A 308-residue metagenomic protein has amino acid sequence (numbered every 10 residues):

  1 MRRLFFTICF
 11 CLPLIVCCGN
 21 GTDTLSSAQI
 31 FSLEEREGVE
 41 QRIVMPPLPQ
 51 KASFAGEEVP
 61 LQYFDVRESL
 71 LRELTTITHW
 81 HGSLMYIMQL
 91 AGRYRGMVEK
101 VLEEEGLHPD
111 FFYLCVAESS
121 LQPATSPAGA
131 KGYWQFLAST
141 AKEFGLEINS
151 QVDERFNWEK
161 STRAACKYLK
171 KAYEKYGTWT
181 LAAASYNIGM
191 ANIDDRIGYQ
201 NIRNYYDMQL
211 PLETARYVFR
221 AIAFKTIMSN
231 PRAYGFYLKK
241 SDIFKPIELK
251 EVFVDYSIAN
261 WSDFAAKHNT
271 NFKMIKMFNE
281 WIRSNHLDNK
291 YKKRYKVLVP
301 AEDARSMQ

Functional and structural regions predicted by a protein language model:
L4-F5, P13-G106: An acidic, Gly/Ser/Thr/Pro-rich helix-cap/linker signature
W80, L84-R95, E104-L107, S126-W134 (+5 more regions): Solvent-exposed, acidic/flexible segments
L107-Q122, A182-I188, I275-F278: Short, functionally critical alpha-helical segments immediately adjacent to catalytic or ligand/cofactor-binding
G129-S150, T162-A164, L169, I193-R196: Substrate-binding/active-site groove segments that recognize and process beta-1,4-linked N-acetyl-hexosamine
L169-R196: Catalytic and binding regions of secreted/periplasmic enzymes and modules that target cell-wall glycans
K239-N269, K293: Primarily a LysM-type cell-wall glycan-binding module
N260-N289: LysM (lysin motif) carbohydrate-binding repeats in extracellular/periplasmic proteins that recognize
F278-Q308: Extracellular LysM carbohydrate-binding repeats and other cell-envelope/extracellular binding modules
